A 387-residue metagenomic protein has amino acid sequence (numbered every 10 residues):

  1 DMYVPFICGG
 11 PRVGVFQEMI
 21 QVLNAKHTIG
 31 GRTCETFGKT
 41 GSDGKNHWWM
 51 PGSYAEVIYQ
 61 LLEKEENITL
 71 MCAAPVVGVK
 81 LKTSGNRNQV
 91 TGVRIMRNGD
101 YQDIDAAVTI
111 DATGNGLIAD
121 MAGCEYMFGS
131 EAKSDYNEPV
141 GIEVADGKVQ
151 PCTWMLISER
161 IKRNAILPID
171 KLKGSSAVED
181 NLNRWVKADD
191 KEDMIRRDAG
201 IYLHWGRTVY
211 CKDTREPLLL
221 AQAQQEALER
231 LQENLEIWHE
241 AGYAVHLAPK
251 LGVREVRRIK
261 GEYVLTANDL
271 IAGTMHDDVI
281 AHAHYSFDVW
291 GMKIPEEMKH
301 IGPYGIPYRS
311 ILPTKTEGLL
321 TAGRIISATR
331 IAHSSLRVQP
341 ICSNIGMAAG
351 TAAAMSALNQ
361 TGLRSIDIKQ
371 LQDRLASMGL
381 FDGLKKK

Functional and structural regions predicted by a protein language model:
D1-K80, M127, Q150-L156: Conserved N-terminal/central alpha/beta ligand/cofactor-binding core
V15, G30, A73, G85-G92 (+2 more regions): Flavin (FAD/FMN)-binding glycine-rich loop and adjacent Rossmann-like elements that form
